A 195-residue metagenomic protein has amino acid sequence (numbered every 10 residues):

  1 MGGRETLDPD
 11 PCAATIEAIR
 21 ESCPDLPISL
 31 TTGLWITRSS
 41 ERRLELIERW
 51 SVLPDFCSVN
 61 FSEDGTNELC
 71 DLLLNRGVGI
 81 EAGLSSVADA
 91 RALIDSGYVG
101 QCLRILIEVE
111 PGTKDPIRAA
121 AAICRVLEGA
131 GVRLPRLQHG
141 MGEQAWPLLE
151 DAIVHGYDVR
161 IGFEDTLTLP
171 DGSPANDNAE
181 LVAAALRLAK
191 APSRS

Functional and structural regions predicted by a protein language model:
M1-G2, T31, A152: Histidine-centered divalent-metal-coordination microenvironment in nucleic-acid enzymes
M1-T15, T168-P170: Glycine-rich, proline-tolerant flexible connector loops at the mouths of alpha/beta enzymes
E5-D8, I36-R38, G65, D89: Acidic-and-aromatic substrate-binding clefts and catalytic sites of carbohydrate-active enzymes
P9-A13, R43, A119-I123: Well-ordered, non-membrane alpha-helical segments in soluble/globular domains
R20, P27-F56: Glycine/small-residue-rich loop that forms an oxyanion/phosphate-binding "nest" at active or ligand-binding sites
P24-L26, V78: A short helix->loop->beta-strand "cap" motif at the edges of active sites that frequently abuts
S58-E164, L169-A184: Catalytic alpha/beta core domains of metabolic enzymes, predominantly
L186, K190-P192: Expand to "…catalyze enediolate/carbanion chemistry for C-C bond making/breaking, isomerization, decarboxylation
